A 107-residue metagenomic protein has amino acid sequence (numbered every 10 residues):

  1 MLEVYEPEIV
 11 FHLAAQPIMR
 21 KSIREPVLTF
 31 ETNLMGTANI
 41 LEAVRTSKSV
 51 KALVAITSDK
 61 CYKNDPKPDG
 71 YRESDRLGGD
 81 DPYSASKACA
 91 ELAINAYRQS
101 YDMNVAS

Functional and structural regions predicted by a protein language model:
M1-S107: N-terminal Rossmann-like NAD(P)+-binding domain of SDR-like oxidoreductases, especially those catalyzing
